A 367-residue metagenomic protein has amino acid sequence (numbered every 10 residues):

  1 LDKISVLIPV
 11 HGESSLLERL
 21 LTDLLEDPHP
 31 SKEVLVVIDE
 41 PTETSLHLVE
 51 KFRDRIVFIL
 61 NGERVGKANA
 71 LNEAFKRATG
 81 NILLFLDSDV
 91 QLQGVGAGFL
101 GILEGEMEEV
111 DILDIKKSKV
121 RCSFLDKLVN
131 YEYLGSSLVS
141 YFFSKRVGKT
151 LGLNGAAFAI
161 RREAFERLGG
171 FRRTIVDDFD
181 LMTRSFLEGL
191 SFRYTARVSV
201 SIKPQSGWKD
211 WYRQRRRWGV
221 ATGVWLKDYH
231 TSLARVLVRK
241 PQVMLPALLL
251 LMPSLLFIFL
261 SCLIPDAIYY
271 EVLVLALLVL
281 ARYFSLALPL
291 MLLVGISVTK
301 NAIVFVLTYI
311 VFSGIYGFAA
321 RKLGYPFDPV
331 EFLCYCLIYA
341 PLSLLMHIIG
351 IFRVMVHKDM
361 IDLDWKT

Functional and structural regions predicted by a protein language model:
K3-S5, E33, D180: Cell-envelope/extracellular polymer assembly enzymes that use nucleotide-activated donors
T22-S31: Short, acidic, metal-binding catalytic loop of nucleotide-sugar glycosyltransferases
D23, I38-L46, E63, V90: A conserved acidic beta->alpha catalytic loop
G62-R77: Glycine-rich, basic loop-to-helix element that forms the pyrophosphate-binding segment of sugar-nucleotide handling
N69-A70, G80, L92-L168, R172 (+3 more regions): Long helical/loop segments within the catalytic core of UDP-sugar-dependent glycosyltransferases, especially the large
L83: Short aromatic/hydrophobic "clamp" motif used to bind/position activated sugar donors
M107-S137, R173-D177, T183-P246, L277-A281: Catalytic donor/gating beta->alpha subdomain of glycosyltransferases that bind UDP-sugars
T231-V238, E271-T367: Juxtamembrane C-terminal module of membrane proteins
